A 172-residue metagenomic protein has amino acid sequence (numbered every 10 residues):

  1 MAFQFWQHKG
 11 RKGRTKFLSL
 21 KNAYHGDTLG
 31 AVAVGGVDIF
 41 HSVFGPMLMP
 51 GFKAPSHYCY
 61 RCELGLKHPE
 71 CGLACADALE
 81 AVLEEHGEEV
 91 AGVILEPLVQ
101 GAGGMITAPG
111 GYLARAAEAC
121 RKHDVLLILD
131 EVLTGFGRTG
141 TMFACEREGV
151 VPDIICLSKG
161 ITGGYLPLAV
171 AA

Functional and structural regions predicted by a protein language model:
M1-A172: Conserved N-terminal phosphate-binding loop of PLP-dependent enzymes in the Aspartate aminotransferase
